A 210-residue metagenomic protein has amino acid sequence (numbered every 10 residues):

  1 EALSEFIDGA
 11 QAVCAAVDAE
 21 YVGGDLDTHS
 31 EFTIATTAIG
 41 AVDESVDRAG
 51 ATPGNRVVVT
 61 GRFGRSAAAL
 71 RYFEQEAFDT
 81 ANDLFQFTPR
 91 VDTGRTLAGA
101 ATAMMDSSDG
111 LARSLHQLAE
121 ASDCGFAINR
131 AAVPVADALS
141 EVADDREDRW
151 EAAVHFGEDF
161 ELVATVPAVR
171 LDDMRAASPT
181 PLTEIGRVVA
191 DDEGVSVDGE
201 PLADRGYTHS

Functional and structural regions predicted by a protein language model:
E1-A69: Glycine-rich anion-binding loops of enzyme active sites
A2, F85-G157, V189: Active-site-proximal betaalpha loop/short-helix elements that scaffold phosphoryl/nucleotidyl transfer chemistry
Y21, G54, D106, A164 (+1 more regions): Residue-level signal for inorganic ion chemistry
T37-D47, F78-T96: Active-site glycine-rich loop that binds ribose-phosphate moieties when present
I39, V163-P167: Short hydrophobic/aromatic beta-strand micro-patches that form the beta-sheet surface supporting nucleotide- or nucleic
S45-V46, V169-A176: Short, conserved charged micro-motifs
A67, Y72-A81, F87, L97 (+1 more regions): Haloarchaeal acidic low-complexity proteome signature biased toward cell-envelope/secretome components but also
A176-S210: Acidic, Ser/Thr/Pro-rich beta/coil linker or hinge segments at domain junctions
